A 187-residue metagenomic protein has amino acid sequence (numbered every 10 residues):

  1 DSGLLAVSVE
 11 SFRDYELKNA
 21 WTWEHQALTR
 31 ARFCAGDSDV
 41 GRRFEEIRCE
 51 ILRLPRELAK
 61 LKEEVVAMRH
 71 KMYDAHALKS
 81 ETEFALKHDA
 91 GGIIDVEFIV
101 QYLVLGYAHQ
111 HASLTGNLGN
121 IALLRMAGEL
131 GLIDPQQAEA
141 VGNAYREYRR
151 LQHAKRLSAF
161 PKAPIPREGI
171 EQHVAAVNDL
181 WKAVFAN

Functional and structural regions predicted by a protein language model:
D1-N187: A nucleotide- and high-energy phosphate-metabolite-utilizing enzyme signature
